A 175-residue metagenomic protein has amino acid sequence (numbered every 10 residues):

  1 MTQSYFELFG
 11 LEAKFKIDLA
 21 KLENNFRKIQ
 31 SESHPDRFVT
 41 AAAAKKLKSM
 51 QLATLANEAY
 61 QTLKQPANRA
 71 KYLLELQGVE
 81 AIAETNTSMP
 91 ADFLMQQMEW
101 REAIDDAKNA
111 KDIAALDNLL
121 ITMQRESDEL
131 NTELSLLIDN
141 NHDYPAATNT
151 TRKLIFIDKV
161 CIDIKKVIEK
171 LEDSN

Functional and structural regions predicted by a protein language model:
M1-N175: C-terminal accessory/regulatory regions appended to core domains
